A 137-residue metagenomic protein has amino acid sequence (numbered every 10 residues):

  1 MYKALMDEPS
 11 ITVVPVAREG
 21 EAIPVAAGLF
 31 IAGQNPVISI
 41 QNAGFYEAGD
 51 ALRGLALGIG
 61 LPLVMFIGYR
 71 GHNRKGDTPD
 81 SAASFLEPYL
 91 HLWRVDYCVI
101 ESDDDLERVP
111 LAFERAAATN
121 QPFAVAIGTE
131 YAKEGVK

Functional and structural regions predicted by a protein language model:
M1-K137: Thiamine diphosphate
